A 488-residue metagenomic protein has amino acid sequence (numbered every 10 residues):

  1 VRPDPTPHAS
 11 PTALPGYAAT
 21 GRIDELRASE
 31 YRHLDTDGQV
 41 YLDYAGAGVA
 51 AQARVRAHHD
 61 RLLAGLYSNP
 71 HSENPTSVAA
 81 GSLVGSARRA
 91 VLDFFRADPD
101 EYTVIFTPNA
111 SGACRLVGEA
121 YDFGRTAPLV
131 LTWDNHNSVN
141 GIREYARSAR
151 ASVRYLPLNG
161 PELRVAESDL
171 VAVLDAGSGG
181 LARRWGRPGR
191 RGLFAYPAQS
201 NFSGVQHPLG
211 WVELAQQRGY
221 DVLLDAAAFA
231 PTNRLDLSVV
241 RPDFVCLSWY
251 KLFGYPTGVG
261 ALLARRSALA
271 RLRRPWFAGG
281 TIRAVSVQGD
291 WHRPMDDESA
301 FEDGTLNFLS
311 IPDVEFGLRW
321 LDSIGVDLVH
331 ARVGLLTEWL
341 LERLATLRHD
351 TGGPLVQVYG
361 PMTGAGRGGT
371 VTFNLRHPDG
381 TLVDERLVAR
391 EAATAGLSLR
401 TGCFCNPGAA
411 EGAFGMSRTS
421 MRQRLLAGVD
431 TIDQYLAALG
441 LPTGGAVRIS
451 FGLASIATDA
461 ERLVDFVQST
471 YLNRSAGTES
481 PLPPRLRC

Functional and structural regions predicted by a protein language model:
V1-C488: Pyridoxal 5′-phosphate
